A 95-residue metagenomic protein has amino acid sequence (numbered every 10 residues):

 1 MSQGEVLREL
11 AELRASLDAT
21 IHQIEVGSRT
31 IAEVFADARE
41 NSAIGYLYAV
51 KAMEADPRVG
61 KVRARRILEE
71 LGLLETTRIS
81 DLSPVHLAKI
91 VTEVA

Functional and structural regions predicted by a protein language model:
M1-D56: Long, highly charged, low-complexity intrinsically disordered interaction regions that mediate electrostatic DNA/RNA
A38-R39, R63, S83: Solvent-exposed, flexible loop/coil residues
Y48, E69-A95: Accessory alpha-helical DNA-binding modules that contact the DNA backbone or grooves
D56-P57, L71: Short leucine-rich amphipathic alpha-helical surface patches
A64-L68: Short, well-structured alpha-helical segments
